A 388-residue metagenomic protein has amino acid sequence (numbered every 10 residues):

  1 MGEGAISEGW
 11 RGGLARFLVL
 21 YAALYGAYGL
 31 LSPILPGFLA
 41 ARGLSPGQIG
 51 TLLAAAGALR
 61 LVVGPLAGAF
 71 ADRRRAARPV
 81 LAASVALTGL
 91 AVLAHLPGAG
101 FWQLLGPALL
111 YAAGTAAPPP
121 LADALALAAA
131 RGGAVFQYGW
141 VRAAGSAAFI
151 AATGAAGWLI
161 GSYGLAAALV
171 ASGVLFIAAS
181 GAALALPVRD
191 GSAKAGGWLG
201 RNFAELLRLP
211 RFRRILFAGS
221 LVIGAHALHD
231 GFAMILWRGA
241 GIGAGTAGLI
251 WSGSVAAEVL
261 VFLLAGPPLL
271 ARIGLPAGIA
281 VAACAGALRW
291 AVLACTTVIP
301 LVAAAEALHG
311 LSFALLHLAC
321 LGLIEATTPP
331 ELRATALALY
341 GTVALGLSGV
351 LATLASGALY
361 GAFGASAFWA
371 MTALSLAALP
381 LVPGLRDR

Functional and structural regions predicted by a protein language model:
G2-R11, A183-L221: Juxtamembrane intracellular "pre-TM" segments in multi-pass secondary transporters
S7-G57, L61, R211-I250: Helix-loop boundary and gating motifs at the non-cytosolic
A22, A91, H95, F101-P119 (+2 more regions): Hydrophobic core of transmembrane alpha-helices in multi-pass small-molecule transporters, especially MFS/SLC-type
L35, A116-R131, L315-P329: Intracellular juxtamembrane helix-capping segments at the cytosolic ends of symmetry-related transmembrane helices
V62-A76, I160-G161, V261-G274, Y360: Helix-to-loop junctions at the C-terminal end of transmembrane segments in multipass secondary transporters
P79-L93, G173, A277-V292: Structural signature of the two symmetry-related core transmembrane helices
A108-A144: Cytoplasmic helix-loop-helix junction between adjacent transmembrane helices in 12-TM secondary transporters
A167-A185, S366-G384: Symmetry-related core transmembrane helices of the 12-TM Major Facilitator Superfamily/SLC fold
